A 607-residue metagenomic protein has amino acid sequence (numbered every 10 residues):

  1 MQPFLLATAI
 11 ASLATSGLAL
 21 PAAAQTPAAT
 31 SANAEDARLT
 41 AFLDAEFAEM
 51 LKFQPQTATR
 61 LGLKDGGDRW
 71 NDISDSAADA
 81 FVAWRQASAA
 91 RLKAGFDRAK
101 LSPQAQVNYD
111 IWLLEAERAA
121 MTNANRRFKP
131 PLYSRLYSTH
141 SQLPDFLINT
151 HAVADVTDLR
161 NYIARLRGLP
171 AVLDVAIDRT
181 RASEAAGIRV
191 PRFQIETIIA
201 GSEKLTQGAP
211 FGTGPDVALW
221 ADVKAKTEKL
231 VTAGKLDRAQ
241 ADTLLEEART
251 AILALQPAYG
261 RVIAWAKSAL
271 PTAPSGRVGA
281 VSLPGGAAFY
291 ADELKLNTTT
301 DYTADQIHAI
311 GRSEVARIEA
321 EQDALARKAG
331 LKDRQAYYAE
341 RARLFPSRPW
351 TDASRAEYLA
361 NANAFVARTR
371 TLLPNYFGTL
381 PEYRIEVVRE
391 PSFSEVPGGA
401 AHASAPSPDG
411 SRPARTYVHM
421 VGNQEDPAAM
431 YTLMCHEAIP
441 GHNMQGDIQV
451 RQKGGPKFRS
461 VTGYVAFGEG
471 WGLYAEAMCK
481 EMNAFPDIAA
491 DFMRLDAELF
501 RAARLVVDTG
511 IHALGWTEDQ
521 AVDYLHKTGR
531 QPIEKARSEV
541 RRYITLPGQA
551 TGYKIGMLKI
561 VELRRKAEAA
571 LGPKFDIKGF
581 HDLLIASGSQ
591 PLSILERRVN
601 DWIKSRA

Functional and structural regions predicted by a protein language model:
M1-A24: Gram-negative bacterial Sec-dependent N-terminal signal peptides
Q25-A607: N-terminal maturation segment of proteins
